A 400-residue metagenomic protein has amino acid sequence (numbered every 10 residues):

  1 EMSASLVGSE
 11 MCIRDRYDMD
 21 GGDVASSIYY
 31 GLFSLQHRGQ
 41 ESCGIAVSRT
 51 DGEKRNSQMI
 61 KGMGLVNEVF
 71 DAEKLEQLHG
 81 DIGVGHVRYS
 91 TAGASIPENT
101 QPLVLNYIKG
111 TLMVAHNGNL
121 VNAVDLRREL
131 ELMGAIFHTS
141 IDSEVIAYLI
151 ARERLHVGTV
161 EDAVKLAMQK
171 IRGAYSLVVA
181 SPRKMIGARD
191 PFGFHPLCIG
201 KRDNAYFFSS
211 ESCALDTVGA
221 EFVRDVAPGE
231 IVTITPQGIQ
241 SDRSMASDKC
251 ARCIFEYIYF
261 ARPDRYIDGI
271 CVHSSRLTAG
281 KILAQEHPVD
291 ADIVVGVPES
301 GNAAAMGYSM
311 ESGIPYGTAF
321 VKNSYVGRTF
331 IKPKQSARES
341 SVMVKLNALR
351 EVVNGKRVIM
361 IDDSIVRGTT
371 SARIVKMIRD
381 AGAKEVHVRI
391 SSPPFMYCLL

Functional and structural regions predicted by a protein language model:
E1-G8: Positively charged, low-complexity/disordered segments
S9-E10, R14-P228, T233-A291, V297 (+1 more regions): Conserved short alpha-helical segments that host acidic/polar catalytic motifs at enzyme active sites
T91-A92, N122, I186, F194-H195 (+6 more regions): Flexible loop/turn segments at secondary-structure boundaries
V145-G158, P298, M310-R328: Amphipathic alpha-helical
H287, K332, V352-R357, R373-K384: ATP-dependent adenylate-handling active sites, centered on carboxylate activation for C-N bond formation
V294, G301-Y308, S312, Y316 (+1 more regions): Extended, hydrophobic alpha-helical segments in both membrane/secreted and soluble proteins
G313-I359, T369, M396-L399: Short, glycine/charge-rich flexible loops or terminal/linker lids adjacent to PRPP-binding catalytic cores
K376-L400: A short, conserved beta-to-alpha structural element at the edge of catalytic cores that scaffolds binding
